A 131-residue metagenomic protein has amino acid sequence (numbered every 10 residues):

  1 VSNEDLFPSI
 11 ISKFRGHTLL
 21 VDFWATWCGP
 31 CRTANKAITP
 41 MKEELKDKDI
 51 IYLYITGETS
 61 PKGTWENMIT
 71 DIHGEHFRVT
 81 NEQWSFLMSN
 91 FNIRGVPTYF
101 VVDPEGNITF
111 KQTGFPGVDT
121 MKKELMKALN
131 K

Functional and structural regions predicted by a protein language model:
V1-L19: A short beta-strand-turn-helix
D5, S12, K36-T39, E43 (+4 more regions): Solvent-exposed, polar/charged alpha-helical surfaces in well-ordered, non-transmembrane soluble domains, broadly
H17-L19, F23-W27, G95: Short pre-active-site segment immediately N-terminal to redox-active cysteine/selenocysteine motifs in thiol-based
V21, L53-I55, F100: Conserved hydrophobic packing residues within short motifs/helices of P-loop NTPase cores of ABC-family ATPases
F23-P40: Conserved redox-active cysteine motifs that mediate thiol-disulfide chemistry, especially di-cysteine Cys-X(1-2)-Cys
E43-W84, S89, I93-V96: Conserved segment of the thioredoxin-like fold in thiol-based oxidoreductases
E82-M126: Thiol/disulfide oxidoreductase modules built on the thioredoxin-like
K127-K131: Generic C-terminal helix-cap and adjacent flexible tail
